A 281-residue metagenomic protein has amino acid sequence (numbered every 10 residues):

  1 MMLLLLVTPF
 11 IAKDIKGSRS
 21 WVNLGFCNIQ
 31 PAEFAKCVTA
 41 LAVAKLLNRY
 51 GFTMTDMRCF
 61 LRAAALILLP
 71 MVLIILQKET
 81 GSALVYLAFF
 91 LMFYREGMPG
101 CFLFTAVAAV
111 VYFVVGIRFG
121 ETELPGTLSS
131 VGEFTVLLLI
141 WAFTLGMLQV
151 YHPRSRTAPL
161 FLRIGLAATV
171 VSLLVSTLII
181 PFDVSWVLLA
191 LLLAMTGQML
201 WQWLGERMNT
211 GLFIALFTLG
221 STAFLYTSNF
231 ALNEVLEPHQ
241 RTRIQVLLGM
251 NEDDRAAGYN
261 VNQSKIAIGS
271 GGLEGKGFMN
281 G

Functional and structural regions predicted by a protein language model:
M1-R255: Hydrophobic alpha-helical transmembrane segments of multi-pass inner membrane proteins, especially in bacterial systems
Q30, R243-G281: TM-adjacent membrane-interface loops and short helices in multi-pass inner/ER membrane proteins
